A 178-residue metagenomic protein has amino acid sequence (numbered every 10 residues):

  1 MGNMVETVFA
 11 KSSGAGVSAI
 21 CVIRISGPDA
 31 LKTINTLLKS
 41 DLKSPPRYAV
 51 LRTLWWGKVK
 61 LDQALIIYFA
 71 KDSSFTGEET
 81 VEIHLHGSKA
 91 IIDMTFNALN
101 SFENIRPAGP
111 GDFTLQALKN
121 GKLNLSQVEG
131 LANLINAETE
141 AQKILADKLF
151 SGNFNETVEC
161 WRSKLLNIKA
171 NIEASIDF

Functional and structural regions predicted by a protein language model:
M1-I144, K148, G152: A glycine-rich (often HGG/GG-containing) alpha/beta subdomain
E140-F178: Flexible nucleotide-interacting loop at or near the entrance of a catalytic core
